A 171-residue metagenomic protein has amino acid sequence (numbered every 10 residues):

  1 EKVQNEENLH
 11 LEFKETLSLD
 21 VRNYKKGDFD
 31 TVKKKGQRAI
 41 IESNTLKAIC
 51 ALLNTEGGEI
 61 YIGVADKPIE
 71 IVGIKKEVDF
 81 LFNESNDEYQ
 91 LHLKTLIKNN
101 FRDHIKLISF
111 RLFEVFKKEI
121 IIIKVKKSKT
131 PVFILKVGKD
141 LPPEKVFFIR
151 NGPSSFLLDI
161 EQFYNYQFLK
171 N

Functional and structural regions predicted by a protein language model:
E1-N171: Conserved N-terminal catalytic/coupling substructures associated with nucleotide/phosphate chemistry
